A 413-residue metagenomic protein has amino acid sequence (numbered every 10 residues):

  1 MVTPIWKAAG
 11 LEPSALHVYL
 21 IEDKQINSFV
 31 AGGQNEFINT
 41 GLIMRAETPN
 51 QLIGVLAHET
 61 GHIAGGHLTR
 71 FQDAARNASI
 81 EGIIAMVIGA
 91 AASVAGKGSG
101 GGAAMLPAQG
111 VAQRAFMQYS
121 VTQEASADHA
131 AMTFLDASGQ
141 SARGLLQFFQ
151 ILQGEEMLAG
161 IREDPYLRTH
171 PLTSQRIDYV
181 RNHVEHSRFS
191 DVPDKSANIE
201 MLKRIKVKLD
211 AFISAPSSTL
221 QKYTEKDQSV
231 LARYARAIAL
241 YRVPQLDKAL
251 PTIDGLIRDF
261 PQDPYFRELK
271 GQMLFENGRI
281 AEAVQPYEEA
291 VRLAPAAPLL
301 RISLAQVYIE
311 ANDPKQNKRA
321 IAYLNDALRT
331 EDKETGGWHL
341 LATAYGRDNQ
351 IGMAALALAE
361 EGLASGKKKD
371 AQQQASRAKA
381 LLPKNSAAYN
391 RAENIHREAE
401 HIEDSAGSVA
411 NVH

Functional and structural regions predicted by a protein language model:
N50, T60-N77, A95: Catalytic Zn2+-binding segment of zinc metalloproteases
R114-A115, S120-E289, L293-A296, S405: Extracytoplasmic and endomembrane cell-envelope/extracellular-matrix remodeling and assembly machinery
K222, G255-L256, E289-A290, D326-A327 (+2 more regions): Canonical positions in the second alpha-helix
V230, P264-Y265, A281, P298-L299 (+4 more regions): Helix-start (N-cap) detector for alpha-helical repeat units in TPR-like alpha-solenoids, especially tetratricopeptide
I238, Q272, Q306-I309, T343 (+3 more regions): Residue-level recognition of tetratricopeptide repeat
P244, G278, N312-K315, N349 (+1 more regions): Residue-level detector of the short coil/turn that links helix A to helix B within each tetratricopeptide repeat
